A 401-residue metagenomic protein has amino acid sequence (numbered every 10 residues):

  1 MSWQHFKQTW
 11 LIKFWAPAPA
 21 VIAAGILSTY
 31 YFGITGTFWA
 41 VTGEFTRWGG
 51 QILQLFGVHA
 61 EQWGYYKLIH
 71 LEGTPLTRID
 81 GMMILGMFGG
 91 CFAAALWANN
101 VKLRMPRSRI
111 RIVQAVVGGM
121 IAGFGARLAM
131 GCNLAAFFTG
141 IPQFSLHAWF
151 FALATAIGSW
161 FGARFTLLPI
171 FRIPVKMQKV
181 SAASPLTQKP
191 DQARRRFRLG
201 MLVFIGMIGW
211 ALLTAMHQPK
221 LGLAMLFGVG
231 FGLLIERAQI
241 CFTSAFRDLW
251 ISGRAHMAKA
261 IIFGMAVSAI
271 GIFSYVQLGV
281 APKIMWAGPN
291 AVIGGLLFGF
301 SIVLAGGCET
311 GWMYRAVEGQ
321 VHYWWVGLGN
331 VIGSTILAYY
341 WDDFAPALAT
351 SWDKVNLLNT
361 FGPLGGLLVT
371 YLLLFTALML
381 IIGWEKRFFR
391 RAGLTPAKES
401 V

Functional and structural regions predicted by a protein language model:
M1-V401: Membrane-interfacial helix-loop segments of redox and metal-homeostasis proteins, especially TM-loop-TM junctions
